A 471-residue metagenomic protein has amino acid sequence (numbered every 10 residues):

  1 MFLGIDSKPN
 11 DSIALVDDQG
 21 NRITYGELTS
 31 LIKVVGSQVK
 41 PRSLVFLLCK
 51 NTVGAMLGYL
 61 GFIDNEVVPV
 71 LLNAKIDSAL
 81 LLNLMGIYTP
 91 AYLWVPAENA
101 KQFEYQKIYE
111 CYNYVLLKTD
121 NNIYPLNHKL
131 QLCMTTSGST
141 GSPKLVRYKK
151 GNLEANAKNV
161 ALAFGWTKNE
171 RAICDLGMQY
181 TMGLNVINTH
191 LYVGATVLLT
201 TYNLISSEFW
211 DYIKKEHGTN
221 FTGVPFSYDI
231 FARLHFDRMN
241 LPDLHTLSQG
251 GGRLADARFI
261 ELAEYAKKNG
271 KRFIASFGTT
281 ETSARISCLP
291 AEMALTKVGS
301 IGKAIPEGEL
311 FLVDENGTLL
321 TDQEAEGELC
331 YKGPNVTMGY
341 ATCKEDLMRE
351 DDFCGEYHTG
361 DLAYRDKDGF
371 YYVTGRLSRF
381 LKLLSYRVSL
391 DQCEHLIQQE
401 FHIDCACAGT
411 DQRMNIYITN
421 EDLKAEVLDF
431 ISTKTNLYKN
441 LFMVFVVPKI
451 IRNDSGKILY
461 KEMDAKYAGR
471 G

Functional and structural regions predicted by a protein language model:
D11-V39, L82, Y148-G151: Conserved AMP-binding/adenylate-forming core of the ANL superfamily
T24-Y25, L130-K158: Conserved AMP-binding A3 loop
V34-I76, D175-G177, R387: Conserved AMP-binding/adenylate-forming
E154-R171, Q179-N220, I305: Conserved AMP-binding/adenylation subdomain of ANL enzymes
G218-G223, A232-T296, E309: Gly/Ser/Thr-rich phosphate-binding loop
E309-K332, E345, R349, K367-D368 (+2 more regions): Conserved beta-loop-beta connector loops within the AMP-binding
E328-D391, Q399: Conserved ATP-binding/catalytic segment of the ANL
L381, A408, N415, D429-G471: Conserved C-terminal "lid"/linker of ANL adenylate-forming enzymes
